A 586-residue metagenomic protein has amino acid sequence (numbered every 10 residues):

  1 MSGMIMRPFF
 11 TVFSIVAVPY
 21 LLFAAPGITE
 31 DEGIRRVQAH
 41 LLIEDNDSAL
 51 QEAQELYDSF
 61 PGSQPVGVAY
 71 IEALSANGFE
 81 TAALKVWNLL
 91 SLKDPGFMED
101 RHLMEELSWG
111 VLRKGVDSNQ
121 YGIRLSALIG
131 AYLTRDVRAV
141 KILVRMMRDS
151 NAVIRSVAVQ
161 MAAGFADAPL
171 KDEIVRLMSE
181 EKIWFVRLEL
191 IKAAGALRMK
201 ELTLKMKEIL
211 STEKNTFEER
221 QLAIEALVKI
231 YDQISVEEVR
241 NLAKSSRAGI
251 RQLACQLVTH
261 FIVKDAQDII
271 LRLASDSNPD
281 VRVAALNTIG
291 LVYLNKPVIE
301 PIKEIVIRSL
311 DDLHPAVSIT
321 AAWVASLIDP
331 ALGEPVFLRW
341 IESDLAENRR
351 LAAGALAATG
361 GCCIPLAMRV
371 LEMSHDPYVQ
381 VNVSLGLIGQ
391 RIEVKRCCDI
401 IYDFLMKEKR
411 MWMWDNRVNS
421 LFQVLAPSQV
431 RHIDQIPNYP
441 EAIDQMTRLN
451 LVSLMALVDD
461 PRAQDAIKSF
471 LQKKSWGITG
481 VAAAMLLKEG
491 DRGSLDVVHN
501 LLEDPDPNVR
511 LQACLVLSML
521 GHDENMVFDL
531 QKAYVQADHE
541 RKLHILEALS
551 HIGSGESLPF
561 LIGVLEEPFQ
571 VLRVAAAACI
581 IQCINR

Functional and structural regions predicted by a protein language model:
L22-M98, H102-E106: N-terminal leader/linker segments that initiate helical-solenoid repeat arrays
E30, D47-Q51, Q64-V68, E80-W87 (+16 more regions): Amphipathic alpha-helical scaffolding segments comprising HEAT/armadillo-like alpha-solenoid repeats
P65-A69, E99-L103, Q160, L188-K192 (+6 more regions): Alpha-solenoid helical repeat scaffolds
S75, N88, Y132, A163 (+12 more regions): Structural signature of alpha-helical solenoid repeat scaffolds
K85, I129, Q160, K192 (+12 more regions): Residue-level signature of alpha-solenoid helical repeat scaffolds
N119-Q120, S150-A152, K182-I183, K214-T216 (+11 more regions): Short inter-helical turns and helix N-cap capping residues of alpha-solenoid HEAT/ARM repeat scaffolds
